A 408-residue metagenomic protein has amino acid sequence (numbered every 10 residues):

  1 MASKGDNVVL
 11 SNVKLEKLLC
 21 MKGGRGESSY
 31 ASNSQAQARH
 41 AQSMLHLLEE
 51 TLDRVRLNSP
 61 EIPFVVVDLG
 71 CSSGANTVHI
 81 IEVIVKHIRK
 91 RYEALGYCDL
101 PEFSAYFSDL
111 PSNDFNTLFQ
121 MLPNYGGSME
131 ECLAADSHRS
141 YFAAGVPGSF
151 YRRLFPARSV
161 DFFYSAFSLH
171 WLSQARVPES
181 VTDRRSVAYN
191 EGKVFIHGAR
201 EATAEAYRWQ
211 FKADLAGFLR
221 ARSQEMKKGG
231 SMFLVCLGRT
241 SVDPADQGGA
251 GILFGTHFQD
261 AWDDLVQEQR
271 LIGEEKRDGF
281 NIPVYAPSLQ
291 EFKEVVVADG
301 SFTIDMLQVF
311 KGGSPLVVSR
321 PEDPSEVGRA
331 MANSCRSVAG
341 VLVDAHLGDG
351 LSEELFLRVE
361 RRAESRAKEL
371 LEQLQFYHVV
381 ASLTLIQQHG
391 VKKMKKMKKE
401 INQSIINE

Functional and structural regions predicted by a protein language model:
M1-R158, W171-A199, L234, R239-T240 (+1 more regions): N-terminal charged/capping segments associated with class I S-adenosyl-L-methionine
A2-R39, S43-L57, K86, K90-A94 (+4 more regions): C-terminal lobe and adjacent flexible extensions of AdoMet/dcAdoMet transferase-like proteins
Y164: A conserved beta-strand element that flanks and buttresses the S-adenosyl-L-methionine
F167-S168: Short catalytic micro-motifs in class I SAM-dependent methyltransferases
P178-K228: A short glycine-rich, Lys/Arg-flanked "PGG" loop and its adjoining helix->strand segment in the class I
